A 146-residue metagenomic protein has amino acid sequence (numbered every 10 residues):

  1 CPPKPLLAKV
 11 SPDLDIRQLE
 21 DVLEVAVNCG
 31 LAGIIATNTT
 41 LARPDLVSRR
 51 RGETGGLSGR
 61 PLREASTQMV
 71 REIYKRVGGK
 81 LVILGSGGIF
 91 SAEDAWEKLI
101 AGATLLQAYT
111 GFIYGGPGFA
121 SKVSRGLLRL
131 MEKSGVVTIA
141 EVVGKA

Functional and structural regions predicted by a protein language model:
C1-L14, K75-G85: Short beta-strand/loop segments at the ligand-binding rim of alpha/beta enzyme cores
K9-D13, T37-L41, G88-F90, G111: Active-site beta-loop-alpha junctions enriched in small/polar residues
L14-N28, K75-G79, I89-L106: Catalytic cores of alpha/beta
L19, L23-E24, T67-R71, A95 (+2 more regions): Generic structural signal for well-ordered alpha-helices, preferentially at hydrophobic/aromatic core positions
V25-G79: Glycine/Thr-rich beta-alpha phosphate-binding loop at enzyme active sites
G33-R43, A95-K122: Glycine-rich phosphate-binding active-site loops on the catalytic face of alpha/beta enzymes
D45-G59, I113-V137: C-terminal helical cap(s) of enzyme catalytic domains, especially alpha/beta-barrels
E141-A146: A short, charged, Gly/Pro-tolerant segment at domain boundaries
